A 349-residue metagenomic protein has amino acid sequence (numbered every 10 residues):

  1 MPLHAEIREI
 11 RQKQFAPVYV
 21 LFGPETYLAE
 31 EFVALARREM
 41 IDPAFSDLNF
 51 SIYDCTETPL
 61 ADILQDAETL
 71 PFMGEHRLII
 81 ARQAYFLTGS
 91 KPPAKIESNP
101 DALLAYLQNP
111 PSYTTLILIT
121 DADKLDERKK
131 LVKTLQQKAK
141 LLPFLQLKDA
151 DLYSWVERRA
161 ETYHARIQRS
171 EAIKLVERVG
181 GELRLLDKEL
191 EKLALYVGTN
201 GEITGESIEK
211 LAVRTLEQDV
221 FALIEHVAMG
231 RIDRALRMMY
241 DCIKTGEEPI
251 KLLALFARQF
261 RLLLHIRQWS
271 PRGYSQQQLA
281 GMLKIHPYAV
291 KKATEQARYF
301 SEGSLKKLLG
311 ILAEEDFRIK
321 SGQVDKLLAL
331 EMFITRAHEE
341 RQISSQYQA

Functional and structural regions predicted by a protein language model:
M1-A349: Conserved beta/loop motifs at nucleotide-recognition and modification sites
